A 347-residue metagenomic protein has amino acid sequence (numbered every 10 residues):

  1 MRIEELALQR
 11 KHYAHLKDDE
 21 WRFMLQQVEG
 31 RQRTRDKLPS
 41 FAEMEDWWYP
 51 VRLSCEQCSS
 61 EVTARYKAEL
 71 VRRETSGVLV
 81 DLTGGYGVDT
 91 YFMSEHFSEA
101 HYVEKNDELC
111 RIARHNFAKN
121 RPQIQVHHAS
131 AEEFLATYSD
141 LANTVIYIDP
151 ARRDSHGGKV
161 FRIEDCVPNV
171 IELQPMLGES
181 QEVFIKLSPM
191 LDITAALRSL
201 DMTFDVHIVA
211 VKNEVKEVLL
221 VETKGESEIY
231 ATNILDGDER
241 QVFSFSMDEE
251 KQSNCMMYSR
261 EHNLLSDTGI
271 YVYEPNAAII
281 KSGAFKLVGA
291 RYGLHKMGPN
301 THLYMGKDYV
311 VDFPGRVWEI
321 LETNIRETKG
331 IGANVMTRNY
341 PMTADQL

Functional and structural regions predicted by a protein language model:
M1-L347: SAM-dependent transferase fold signal centered on methyltransferase-like domains, encompassing both Class I
